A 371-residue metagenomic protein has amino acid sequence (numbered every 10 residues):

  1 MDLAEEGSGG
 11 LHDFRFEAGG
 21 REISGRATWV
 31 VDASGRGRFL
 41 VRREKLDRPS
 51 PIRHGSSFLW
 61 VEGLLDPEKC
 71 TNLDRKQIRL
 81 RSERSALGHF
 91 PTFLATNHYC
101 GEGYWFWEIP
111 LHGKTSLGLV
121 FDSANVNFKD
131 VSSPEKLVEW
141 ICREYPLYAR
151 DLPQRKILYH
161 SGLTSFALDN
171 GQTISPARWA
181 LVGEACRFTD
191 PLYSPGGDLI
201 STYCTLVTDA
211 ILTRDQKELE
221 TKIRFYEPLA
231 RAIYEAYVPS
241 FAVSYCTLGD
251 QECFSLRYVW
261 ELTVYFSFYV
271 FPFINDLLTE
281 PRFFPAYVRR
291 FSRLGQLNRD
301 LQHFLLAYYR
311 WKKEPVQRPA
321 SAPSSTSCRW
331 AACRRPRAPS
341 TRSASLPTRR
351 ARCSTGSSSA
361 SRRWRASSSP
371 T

Functional and structural regions predicted by a protein language model:
M1, S8-D13, I23, L59-E62 (+7 more regions): A broad "ordered helical/assembly scaffold" signature
D2-L147, C204: Predominantly flavin-linked oxidoreductase catalytic cores and closely associated redox partners
S24-R26, V30, R36, R81-G88 (+3 more regions): Short, surface-exposed, charge-dense and proline/glycine-enriched linear segments
W29, W60, W105-W107, W140 (+6 more regions): A residue-identity detector for tryptophan
G37, W60, K69-L73, G118-V120 (+10 more regions): Generic alpha-helix signal with a bias toward terminal, lower-confidence helices and secondary-structure junctions
K45, T92, L163-F166, F188 (+5 more regions): Generic preference for well-ordered secondary structure
T96, E102-F106, H112, D122-Y245: FAD/FMN-dependent oxidoreductases across multiple families
A210-T371: C-terminal helical "tail/cap" subdomain of flavin- and related membrane-associated enzymes
